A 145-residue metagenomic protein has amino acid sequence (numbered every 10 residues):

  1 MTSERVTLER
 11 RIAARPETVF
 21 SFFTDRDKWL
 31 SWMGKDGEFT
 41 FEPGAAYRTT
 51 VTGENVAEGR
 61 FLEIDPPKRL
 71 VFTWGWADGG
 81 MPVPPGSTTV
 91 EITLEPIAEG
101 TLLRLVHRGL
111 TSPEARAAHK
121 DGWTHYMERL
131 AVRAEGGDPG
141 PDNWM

Functional and structural regions predicted by a protein language model:
M1-T7: Short acidic N-proximal helix/loop "leader" segments that mark the beginning of a domain or an inter-domain linker
T7-L8, A14, T18, D25-R60 (+2 more regions): Short beta-edge strand/loop motif at the mouth of beta-sheet-based domains
P16, F23-R26, K120, M127: Short amphipathic alpha-helical/adjacent loop interface patches that line ligand and macromolecule-binding sites
F22-F23, I64: Conserved catalytic core of Hanks-type protein kinase domains
F23, M33, W74, A134: Short, flexible helix/strand-to-coil boundary loops that buttress conserved ligand/catalytic motifs in alpha/beta
L30, G37-P43, E54-A98, L102 (+1 more regions): Hydrophobic-ligand binding "helix-grip"
G109-M145: A conserved amphipathic terminal alpha-helix motif
